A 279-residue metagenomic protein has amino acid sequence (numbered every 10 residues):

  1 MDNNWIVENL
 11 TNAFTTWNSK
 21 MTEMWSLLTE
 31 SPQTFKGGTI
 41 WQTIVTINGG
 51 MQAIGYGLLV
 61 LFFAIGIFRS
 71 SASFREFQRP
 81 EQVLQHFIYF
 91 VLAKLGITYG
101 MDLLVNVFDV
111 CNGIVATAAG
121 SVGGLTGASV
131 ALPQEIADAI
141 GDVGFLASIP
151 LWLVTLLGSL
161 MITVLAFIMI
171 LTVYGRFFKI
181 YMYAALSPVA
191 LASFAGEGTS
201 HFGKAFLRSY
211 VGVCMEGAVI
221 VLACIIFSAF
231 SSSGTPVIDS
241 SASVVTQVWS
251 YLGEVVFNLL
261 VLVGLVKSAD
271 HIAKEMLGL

Functional and structural regions predicted by a protein language model:
M1-L10, P80-G100, G203-C214, A269: Alpha-helical transmembrane segments and their helix-start/interface "positive-inside/aromatic belt" motifs in integral
M1-L58: Binding/recognition "hotspot" determinant
I44-Q52, L84-I88, L92, G141-G144 (+3 more regions): Alpha-helical membrane-interface segments at transmembrane helix boundaries
I47-I54, F90-K94, L171-Y174, Y181 (+2 more regions): Loop-to-transmembrane-helix entry motif
A53-I65, I162, I180: Hydrophobic alpha-helical transmembrane segments
L58-K94, L186-S200: Hydrophobic transmembrane alpha-helix segments characteristic of membrane transport and insertion machinery
A93-L186, C224-G278: Non-cytosolic segments of integral membrane proteins
L191-R208, I272-M276: Alpha-helical transmembrane segments
